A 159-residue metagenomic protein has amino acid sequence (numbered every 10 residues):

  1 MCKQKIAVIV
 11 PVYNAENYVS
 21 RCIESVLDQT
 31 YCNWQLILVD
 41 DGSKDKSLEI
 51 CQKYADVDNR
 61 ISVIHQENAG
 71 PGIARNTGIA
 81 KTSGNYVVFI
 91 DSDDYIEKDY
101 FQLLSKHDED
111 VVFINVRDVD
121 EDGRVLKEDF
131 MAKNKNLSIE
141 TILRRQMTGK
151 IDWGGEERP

Functional and structural regions predicted by a protein language model:
M1-P159: Nucleotide-sugar donor-binding/catalytic module of glycosyltransferases that assemble extracellular/cell-envelope
